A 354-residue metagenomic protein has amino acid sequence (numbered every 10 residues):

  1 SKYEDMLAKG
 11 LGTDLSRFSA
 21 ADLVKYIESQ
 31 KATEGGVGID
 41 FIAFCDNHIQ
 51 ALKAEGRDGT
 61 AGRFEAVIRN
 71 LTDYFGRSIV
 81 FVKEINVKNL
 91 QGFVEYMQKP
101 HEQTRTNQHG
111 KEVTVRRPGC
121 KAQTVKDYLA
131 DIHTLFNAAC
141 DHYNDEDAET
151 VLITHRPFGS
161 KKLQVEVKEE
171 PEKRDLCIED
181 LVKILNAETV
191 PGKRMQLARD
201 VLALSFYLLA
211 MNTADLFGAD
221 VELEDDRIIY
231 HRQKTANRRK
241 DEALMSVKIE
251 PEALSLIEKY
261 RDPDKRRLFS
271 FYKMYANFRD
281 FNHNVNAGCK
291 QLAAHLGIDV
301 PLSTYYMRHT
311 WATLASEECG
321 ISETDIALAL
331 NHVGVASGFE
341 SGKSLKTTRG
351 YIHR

Functional and structural regions predicted by a protein language model:
S1-I39, Q50-A54: N-terminal helical hairpins
D46-G59, I68-E170, N186-E188: N-terminal core-binding DNA-recognition domain of tyrosine recombinases/integrases
N137-V151, S205-R227, T324: Short, charged phosphate-coordinating catalytic segments
Q164-N186, R238-E250, K265-R266: DNA breakage-rejoining catalytic core of tyrosine-based enzymes
L181, E250-D299: Active-site/catalytic core of tyrosine-dependent DNA strand-transfer enzymes
A203, Y207, M211-A214, N284 (+1 more regions): C-terminal catalytic core of tyrosine-transesterase DNA break-rejoin enzymes
L208, G218-E258, S341: Conserved tyrosine-mediated DNA breakage-rejoining catalytic core shared by Y-recombinases
R232-A236, L330-R354: Catalytic-site neighborhood detector that most strongly recognizes the C-terminal catalytic loop/helix of tyrosine
